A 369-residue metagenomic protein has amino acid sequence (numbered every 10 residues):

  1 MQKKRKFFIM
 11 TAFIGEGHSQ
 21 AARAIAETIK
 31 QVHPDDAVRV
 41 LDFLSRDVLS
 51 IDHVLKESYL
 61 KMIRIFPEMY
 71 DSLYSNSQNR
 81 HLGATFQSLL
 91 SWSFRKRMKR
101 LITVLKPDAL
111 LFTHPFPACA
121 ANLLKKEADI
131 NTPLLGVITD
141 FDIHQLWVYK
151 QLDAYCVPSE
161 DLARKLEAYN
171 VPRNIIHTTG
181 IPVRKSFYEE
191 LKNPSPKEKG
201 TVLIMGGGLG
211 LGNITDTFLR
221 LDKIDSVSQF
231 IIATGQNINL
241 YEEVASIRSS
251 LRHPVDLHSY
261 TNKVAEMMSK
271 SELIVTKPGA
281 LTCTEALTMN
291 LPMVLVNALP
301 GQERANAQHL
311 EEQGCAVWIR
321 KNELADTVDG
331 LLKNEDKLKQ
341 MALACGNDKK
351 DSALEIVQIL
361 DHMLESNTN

Functional and structural regions predicted by a protein language model:
M1-R5, R173, Y188-I204: Nucleotide-sugar donor-binding and catalytic loop/hinge architecture of NDP-sugar-dependent glycosyltransferases
A24, T28-K99: Conserved N-terminal ligand/cofactor-binding loop architecture of enzyme catalytic domains
K126-S186: Active-site-proximal region of nucleotide-activated glycan assembly enzymes, centered on histidine/acidic-rich loops
P196-K270: Donor-nucleotide binding loops and adjacent catalytic segments primarily of GT-B fold Leloir glycosyltransferases
M267-A305: A donor-sugar binding/catalytic signature common to diverse glycosyltransferases and related nucleotide-sugar
E312-G314, I319-K339: C-terminal "capping" alpha-helix adjacent to the active site of nucleotide-linked donor transferases in cell-envelope
K337-K350: A short, well-ordered alpha-helix in the C-terminal region of glycosyltransferases
D348-N369: C-terminal alpha-helical cap of glycosyltransferases
